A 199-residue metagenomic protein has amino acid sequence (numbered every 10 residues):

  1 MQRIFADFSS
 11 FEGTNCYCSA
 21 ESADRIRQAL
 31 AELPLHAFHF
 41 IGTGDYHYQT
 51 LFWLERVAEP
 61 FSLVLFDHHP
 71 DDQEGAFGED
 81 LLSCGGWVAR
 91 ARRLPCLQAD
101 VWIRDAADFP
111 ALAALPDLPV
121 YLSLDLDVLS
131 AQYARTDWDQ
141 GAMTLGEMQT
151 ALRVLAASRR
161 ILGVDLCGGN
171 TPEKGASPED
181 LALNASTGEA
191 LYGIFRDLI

Functional and structural regions predicted by a protein language model:
M1-S62, G86, L94-I199: Catalytic cores of soluble, metal-dependent hydrolases
F61-L94: Adenosine ribonucleotide-centric catalytic and binding domains
